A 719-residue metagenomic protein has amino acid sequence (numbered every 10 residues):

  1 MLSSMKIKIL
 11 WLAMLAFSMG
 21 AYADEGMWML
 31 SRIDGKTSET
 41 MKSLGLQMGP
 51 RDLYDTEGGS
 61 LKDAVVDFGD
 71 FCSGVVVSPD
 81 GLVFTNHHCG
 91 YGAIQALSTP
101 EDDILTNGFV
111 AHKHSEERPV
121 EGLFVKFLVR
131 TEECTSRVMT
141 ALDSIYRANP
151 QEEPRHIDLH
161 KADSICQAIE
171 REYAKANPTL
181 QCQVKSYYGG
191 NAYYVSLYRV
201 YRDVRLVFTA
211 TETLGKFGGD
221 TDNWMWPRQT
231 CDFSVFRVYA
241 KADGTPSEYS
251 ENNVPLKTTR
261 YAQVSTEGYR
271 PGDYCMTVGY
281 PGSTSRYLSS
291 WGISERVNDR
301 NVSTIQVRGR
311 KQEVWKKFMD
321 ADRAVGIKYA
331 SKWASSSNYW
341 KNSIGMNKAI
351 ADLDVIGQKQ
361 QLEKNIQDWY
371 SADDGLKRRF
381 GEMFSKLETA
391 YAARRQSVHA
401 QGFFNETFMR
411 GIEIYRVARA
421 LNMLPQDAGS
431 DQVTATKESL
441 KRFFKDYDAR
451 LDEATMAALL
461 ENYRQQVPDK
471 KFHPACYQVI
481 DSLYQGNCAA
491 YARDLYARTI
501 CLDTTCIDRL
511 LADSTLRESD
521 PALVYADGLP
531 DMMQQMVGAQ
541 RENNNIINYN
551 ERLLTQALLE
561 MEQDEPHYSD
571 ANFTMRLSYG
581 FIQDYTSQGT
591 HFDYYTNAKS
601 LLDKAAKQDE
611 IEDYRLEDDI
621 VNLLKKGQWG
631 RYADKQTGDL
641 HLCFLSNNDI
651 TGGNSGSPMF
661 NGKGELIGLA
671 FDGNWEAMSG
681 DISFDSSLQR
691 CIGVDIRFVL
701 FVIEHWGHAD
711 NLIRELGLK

Functional and structural regions predicted by a protein language model:
M1-I9: Positively charged n-region of N-terminal signal peptides that target proteins for export
L2, G20-K719: Terminal presequence/propeptide segments associated with secretion/organelle targeting and zymogen/polyprotein
K8-F17: Sec-dependent N-terminal signal peptides
